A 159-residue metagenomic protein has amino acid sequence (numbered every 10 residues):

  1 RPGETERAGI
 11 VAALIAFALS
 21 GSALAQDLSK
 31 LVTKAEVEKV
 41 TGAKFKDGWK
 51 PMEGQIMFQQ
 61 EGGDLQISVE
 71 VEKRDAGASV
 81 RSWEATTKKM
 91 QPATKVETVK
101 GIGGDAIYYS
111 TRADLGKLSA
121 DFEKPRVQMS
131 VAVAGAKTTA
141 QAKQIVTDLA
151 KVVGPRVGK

Functional and structural regions predicted by a protein language model:
R1-R7: N-terminal secretory signal peptides that target proteins for export/translocation
A12-A13, A23: Cleavable N-terminal signal peptides
L19-A25: Sec/Tat signal peptide C-region and signal peptidase I cleavage site
Q26-A43: Short N-terminal segments immediately surrounding and downstream of signal-peptide cleavage
Q26-D27, A93-K159: A short, solvent-exposed beta-edge/loop patch
T33-E36, S79, W83, A142-L149 (+1 more regions): Stable alpha-helical elements in mature extracytoplasmic
V40, K44-L115: Short, solvent-exposed recognition patches
